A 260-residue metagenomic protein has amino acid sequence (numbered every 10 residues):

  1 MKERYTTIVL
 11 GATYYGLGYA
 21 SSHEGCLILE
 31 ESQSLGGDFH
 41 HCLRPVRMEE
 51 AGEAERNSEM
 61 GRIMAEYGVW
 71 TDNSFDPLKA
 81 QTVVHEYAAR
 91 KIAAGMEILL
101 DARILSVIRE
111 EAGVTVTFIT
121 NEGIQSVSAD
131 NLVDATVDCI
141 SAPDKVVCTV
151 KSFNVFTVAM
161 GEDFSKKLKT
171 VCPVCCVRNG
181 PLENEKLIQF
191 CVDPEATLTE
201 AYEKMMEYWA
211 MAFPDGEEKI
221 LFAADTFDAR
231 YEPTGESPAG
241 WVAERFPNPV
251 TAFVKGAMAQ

Functional and structural regions predicted by a protein language model:
E3-I28, S32, G256-Q260: N-terminal Rossmann-like FAD-binding beta1-loop-alpha1 element of flavoenzymes
L17, S141-D144, P249: Extracytoplasmic/secreted cell-surface and envelope-processing proteins
C26-I28, I98-L99, L132, E236-V242: Conserved beta-strand scaffold positions in the cores of enzyme catalytic domains, especially in NTP/NDP-utilizing
E30-S106, K145: Conserved N-terminal/central alpha/beta ligand/cofactor-binding core
E53, N73, P77-Q81, E195-M206 (+1 more regions): Generic structural signal for well-ordered, non-membrane alpha-helical segments in soluble metabolic enzymes
I98-D215: Predominantly flavin-linked oxidoreductase catalytic cores and closely associated redox partners
K166, K204, E217-S237: Extended, non-transmembrane interaction/recognition domains
F227-Q260: C-terminal catalytic lobe of FAD-dependent flavoproteins
